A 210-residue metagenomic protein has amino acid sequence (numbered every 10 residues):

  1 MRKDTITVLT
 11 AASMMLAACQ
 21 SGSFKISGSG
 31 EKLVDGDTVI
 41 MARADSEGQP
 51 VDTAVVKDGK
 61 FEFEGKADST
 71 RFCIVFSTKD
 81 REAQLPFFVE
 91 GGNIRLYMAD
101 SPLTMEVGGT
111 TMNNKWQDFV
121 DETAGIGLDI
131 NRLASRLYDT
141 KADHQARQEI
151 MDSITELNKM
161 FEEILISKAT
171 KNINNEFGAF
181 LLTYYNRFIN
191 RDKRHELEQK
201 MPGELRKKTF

Functional and structural regions predicted by a protein language model:
M1-G30: Bacterial Sec-dependent N-terminal signal peptides
C19-I164: A non-transmembrane, solvent-exposed segment enriched in polar/low-complexity residues
K32-L33, F188-I189, L205-R206: Alpha-helix capping and inter-helical loop/turn segments
T155-N172, D192-E196: Amphipathic alpha-helical coiled-coil segments
T170, T183-N190: Specific register positions within alpha-helical solenoid repeats of the TPR/Sel1-like families, i.e., one
N172-I173, R206: Short coil turns that delineate tetratricopeptide repeat
N174-Y184: Amphipathic alpha-helical repeat scaffolds of TPR domains
D192-F210: N-proximal helix/coil linker or "cap" segments that precede and/or mark the start of modular domains
